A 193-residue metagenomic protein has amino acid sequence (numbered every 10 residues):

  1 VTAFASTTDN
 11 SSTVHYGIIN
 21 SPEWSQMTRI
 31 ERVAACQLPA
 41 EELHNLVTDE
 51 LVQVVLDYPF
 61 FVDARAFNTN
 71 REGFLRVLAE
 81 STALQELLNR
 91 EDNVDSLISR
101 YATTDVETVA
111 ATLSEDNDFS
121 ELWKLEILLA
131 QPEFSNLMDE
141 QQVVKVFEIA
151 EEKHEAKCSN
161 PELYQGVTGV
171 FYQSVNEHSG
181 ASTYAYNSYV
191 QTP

Functional and structural regions predicted by a protein language model:
A3-A5: Boundary at the C-terminal end of the N-terminal hydrophobic targeting segment
N20-E23, M27-P193: Non-catalytic all-alpha helical scaffold/repeat segments
